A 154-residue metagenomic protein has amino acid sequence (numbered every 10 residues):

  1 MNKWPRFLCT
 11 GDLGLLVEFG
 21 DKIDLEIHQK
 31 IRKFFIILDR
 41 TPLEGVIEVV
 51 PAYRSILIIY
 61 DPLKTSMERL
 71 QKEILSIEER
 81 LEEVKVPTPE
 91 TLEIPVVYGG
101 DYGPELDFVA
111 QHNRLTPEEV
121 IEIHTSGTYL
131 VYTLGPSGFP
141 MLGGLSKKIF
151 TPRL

Functional and structural regions predicted by a protein language model:
M1-L154: Conserved "landmark" site that anchors the functional core of diverse proteins
